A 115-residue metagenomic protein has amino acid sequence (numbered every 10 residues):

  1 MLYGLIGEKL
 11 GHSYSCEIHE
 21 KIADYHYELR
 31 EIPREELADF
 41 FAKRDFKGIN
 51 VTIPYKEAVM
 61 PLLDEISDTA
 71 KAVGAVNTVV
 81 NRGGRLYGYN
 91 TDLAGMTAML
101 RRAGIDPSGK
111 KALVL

Functional and structural regions predicted by a protein language model:
M1-L2, K110: Structural detector for hydrophobic anchor residues on beta-strands
L2-I105: Phosphate/diphosphate ligand-binding glycine-rich loop within oxidoreductases
L5, V114-L115: Hydrophobic Val/Ile/Leu positions in short beta-strands of Rossmann-like dinucleotide-binding domains
V80, L113-V114: Conserved beta-strand segments that form the floor/walls of ligand-binding pockets within enzyme and binding domains
I105-K111: Short helix-loop-beta connector
